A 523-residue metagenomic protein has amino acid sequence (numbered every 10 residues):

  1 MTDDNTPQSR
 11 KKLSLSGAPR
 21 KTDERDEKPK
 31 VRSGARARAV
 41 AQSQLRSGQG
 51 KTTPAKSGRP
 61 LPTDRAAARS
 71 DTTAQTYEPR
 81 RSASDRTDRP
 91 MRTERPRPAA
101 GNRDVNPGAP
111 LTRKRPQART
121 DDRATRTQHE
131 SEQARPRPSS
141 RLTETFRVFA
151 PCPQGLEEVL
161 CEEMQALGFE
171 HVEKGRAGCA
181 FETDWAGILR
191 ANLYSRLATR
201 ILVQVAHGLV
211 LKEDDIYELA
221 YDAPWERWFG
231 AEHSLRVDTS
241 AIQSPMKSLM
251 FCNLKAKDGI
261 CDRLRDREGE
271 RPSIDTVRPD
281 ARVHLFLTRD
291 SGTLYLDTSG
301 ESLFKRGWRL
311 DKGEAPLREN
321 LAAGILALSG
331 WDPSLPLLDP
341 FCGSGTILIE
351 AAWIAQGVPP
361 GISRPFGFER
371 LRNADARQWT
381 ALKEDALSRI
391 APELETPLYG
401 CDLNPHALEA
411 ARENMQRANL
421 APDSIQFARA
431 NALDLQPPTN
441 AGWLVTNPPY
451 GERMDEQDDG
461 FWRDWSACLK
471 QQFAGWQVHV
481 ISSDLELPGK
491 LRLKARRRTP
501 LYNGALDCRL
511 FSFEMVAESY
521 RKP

Functional and structural regions predicted by a protein language model:
M1-E144, V516-P523: Basic Arg/Gly/Lys-rich low-complexity intrinsically disordered segments
Q133, R137-R278: Non-catalytic nucleic-acid substrate-recognition regions in nucleic-acid-modifying enzymes
A186-L193, E301-F304, S519: Short, charged/polar, Gly/Pro-enriched secondary-structure boundary elements
E226-A231, F286-L287, P438: Short glycine/proline-enriched loop/turn "hinge" motifs that connect secondary-structure elements and lie
S273-R289: Glycine/charge-rich, flexible interdomain linkers and switch-proximal surface loops that mediate coupling
L294-L328: SAM-dependent Rossmann-like transferase core, predominantly class I methyltransferases with a strong bias toward
L317-P437, G451-E452, E456-F461: Conserved S-adenosyl-L-methionine
A428-P523: C-terminal catalytic and target-recognition region of SAM-dependent MTase-like enzymes, primarily methyltransferases
